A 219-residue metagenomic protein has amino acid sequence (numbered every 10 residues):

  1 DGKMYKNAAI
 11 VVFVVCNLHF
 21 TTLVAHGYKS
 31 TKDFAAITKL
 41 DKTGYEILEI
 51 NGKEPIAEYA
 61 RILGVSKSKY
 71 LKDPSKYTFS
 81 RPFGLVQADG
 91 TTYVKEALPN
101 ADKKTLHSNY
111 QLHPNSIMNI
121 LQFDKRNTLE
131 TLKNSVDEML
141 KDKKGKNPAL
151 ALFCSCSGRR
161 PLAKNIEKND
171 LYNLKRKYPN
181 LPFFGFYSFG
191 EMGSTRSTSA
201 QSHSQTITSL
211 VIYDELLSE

Functional and structural regions predicted by a protein language model:
D1-K164, K168-L181, F186-E219: Small-residue-enriched flexible segments
